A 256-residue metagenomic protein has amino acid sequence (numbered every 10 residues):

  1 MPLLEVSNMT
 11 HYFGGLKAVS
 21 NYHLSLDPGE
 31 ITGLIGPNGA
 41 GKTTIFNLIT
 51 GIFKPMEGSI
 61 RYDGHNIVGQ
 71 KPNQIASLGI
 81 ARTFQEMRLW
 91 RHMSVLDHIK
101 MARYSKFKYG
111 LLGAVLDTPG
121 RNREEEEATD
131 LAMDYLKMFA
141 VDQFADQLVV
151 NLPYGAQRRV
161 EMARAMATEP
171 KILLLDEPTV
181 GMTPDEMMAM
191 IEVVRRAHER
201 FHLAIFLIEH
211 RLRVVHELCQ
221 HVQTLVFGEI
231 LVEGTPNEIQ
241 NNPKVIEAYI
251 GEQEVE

Functional and structural regions predicted by a protein language model:
M1-E256: Glycine-rich phosphate-binding loops of nucleotide-dependent enzymes
